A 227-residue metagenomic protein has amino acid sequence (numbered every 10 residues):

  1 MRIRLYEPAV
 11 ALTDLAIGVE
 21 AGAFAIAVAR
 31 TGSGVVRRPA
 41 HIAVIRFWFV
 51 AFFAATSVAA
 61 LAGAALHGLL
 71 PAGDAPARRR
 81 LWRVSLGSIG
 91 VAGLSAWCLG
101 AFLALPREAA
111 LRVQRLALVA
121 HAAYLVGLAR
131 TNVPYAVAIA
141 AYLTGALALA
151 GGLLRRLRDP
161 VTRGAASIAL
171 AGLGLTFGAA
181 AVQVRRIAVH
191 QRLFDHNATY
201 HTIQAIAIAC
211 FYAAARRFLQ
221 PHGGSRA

Functional and structural regions predicted by a protein language model:
M1-S57, G63-R226: Polytopic alpha-helical membrane-helix bundles and their juxtamembrane interface segments in multi-pass membrane
